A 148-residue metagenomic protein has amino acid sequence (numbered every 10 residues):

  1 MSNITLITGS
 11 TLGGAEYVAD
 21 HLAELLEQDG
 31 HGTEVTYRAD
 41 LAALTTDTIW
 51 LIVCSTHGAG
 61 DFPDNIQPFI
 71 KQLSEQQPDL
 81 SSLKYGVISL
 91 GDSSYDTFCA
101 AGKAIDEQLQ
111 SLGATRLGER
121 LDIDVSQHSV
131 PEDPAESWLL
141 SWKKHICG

Functional and structural regions predicted by a protein language model:
S2-N3, G13-D20, L25, D29 (+2 more regions): FMN-binding flavodoxin-like domain, especially the glycine-rich phosphate-binding loop
I4, T8: Local sequence-structure signature of Cys/Sec-based thiol-disulfide redox active-site neighborhoods
E27-A42: A short, well-structured beta->alpha microelement
